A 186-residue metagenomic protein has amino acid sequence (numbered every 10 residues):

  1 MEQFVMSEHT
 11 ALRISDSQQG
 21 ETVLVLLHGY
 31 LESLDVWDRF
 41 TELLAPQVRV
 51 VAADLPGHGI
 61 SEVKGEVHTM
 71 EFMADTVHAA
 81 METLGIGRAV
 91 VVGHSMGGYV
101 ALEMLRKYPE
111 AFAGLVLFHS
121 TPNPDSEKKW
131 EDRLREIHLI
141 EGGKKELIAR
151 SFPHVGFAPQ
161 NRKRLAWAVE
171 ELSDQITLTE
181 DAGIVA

Functional and structural regions predicted by a protein language model:
M1-T10: N-terminal cap/lid segment of alpha/beta-hydrolase-fold proteins
T10-E66, A80: Conserved HGGG/HGGXW glycine-rich cap/lid loop of the alpha/beta-hydrolase fold
H28-Y30, A89, G93-S95: Conserved alpha/beta-hydrolase "nucleophile elbow" surrounding the catalytic nucleophile
D54, V90, A113-V116: Residue in the alpha/beta-hydrolase core beta-strand immediately N-terminal to the catalytic nucleophile
E71-A89: Conserved acidic catalytic loop of the alpha/beta-hydrolase fold
M73, V91-G93, F118: Short beta-strand immediately N-terminal to the catalytic nucleophile in serine-hydrolase-like folds
Y99-L147, R164-W167: Flexible "cap/lid" loop of the alpha/beta hydrolase fold
D125-E131, G142-A186: Conserved alpha/beta-hydrolase catalytic His-Asp/Glu region
